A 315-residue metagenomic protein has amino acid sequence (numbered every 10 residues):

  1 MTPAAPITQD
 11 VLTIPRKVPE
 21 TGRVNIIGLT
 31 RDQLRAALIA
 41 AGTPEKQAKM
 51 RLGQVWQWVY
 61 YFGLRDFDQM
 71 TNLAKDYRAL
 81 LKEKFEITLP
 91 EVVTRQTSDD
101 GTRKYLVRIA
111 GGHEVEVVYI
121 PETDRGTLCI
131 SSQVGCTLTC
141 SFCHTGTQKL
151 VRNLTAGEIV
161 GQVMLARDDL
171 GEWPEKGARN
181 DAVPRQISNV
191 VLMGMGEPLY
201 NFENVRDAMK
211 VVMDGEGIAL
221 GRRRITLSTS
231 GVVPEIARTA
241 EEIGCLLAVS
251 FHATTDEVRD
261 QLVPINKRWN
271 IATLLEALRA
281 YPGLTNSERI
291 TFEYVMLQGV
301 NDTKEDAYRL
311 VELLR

Functional and structural regions predicted by a protein language model:
M1-G126: Flexible, acidic/Gly-rich N-terminal and inter-domain linker regions that tether and position cofactor-handling modules
T97-G101, A182, I187: Glycine/charge-rich, flexible interdomain linkers and switch-proximal surface loops that mediate coupling
T97-S98, S131-S132, S228, S250: Short linear Ser/Thr-Pro motifs
I109, V134-C136, F251-A253: Short, small-residue-rich loop/turn micro-motifs
P121-D168, E172: Canonical Radical SAM [4Fe-4S] cluster-binding loop centered on the CxxxCxxC motif and its immediate flanking residues
G171-K176, N180, Q186-R315: Conserved AdoMet/S-adenosylmethionine-binding subsite of the radical SAM
